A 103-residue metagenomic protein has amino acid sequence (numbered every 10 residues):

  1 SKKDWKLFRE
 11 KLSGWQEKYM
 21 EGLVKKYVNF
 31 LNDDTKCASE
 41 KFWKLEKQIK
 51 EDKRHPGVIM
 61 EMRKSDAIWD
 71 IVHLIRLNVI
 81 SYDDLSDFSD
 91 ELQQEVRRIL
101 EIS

Functional and structural regions predicted by a protein language model:
S1-S103: Acidic, Ser/Pro/Thr-rich low-complexity regulatory regions and the short amphipathic helical interaction modules they
